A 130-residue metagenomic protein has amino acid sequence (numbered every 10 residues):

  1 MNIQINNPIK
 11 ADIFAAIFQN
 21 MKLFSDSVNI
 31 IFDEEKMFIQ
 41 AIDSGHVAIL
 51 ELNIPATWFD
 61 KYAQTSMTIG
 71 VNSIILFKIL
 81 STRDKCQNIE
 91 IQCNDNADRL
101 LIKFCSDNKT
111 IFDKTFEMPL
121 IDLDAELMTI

Functional and structural regions predicted by a protein language model:
M1-K22, S27-I130: DNA polymerase sliding clamps and clamp-related checkpoint/processivity subunits
